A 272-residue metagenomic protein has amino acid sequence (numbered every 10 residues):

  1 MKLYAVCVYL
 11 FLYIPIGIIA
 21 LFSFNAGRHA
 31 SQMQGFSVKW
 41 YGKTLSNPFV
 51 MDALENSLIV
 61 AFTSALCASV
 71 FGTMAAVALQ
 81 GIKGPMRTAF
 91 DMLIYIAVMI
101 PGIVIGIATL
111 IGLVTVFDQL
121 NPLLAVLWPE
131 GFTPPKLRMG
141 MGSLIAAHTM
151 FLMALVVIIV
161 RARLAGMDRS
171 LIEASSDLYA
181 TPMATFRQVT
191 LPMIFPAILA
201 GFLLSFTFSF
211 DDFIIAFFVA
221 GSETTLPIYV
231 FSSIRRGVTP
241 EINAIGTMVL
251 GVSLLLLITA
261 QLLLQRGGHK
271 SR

Functional and structural regions predicted by a protein language model:
M1-L3, K83-M86, R161-S176, F186-Q188 (+1 more regions): C-terminal transmembrane helix and the adjacent membrane-cytosol boundary/short C-terminal tail of inner/organellar
L3-Y4, Y9-I16, I96, M150 (+3 more regions): Transmembrane alpha-helices
I14-G17, L21, V70-A75, I107 (+7 more regions): Membrane-embedded alpha-helices of multi-pass transport/permease systems
I14-P48, V219-G221, R272: Short membrane-interfacial helix/loop motifs at transmembrane-helix boundaries
H29-Q34, V38, K43, M86 (+3 more regions): Membrane-interfacial helix termini and adjacent extracytoplasmic/periplasmic loops of multi-pass transporters
Y41-V50, F210, I215-T259: Interhelical loop and adjacent transmembrane-helix boundary motif in polytopic membrane transport permeases
E55, I59-F71, A75, R187 (+5 more regions): Hydrophobic alpha-helical transmembrane segments of multipass integral membrane proteins, especially permease/channel
T63-I94, I107, I111-T115, R169 (+1 more regions): Transmembrane-helix boundary motif in ABC transporter permease subunits
